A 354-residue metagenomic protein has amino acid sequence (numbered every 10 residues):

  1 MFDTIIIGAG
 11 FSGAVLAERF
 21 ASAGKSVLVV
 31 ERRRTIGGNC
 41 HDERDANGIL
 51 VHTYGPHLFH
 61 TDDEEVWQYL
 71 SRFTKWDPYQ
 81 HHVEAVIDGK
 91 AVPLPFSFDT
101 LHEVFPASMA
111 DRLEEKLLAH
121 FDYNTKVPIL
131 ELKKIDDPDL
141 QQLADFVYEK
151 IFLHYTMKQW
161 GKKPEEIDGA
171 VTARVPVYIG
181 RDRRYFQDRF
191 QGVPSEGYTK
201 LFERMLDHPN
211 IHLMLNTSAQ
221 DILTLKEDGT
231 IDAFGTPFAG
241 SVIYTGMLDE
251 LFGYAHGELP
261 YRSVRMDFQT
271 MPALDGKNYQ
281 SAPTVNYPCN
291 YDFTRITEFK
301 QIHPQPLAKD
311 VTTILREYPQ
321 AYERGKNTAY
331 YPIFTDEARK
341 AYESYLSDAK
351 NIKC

Functional and structural regions predicted by a protein language model:
F2-V29: N-terminal Rossmann-like FAD-binding beta1-loop-alpha1 element of flavoenzymes
I7-A9, V30-R32, F59-D62, K150 (+3 more regions): Short His-Asn-centered micro-motif
A21-A46: Glycine-rich FAD pyrophosphate-binding loop
S26, L50, K75, N210-H212: Conserved beta-strand segments of alpha/beta enzyme cores
G37-N39, I87-D88, P93-P95, W160 (+5 more regions): Short catalytic/ligand-binding loop motif for oxyanion handling, primarily in non-cytosolic enzymes, centered on
N47-H120: Dinucleotide-binding Rossmann-like beta1-alpha1 core, especially the glycine-rich loop that anchors the ADP
K90, D99-G240: Active-site/ligand-binding neighborhood in enzyme catalytic cores
Q220-A349: Mid-domain catalytic core of redox enzymes that form a hydrophobic substrate pocket/lid adjacent to a catalytic redox
